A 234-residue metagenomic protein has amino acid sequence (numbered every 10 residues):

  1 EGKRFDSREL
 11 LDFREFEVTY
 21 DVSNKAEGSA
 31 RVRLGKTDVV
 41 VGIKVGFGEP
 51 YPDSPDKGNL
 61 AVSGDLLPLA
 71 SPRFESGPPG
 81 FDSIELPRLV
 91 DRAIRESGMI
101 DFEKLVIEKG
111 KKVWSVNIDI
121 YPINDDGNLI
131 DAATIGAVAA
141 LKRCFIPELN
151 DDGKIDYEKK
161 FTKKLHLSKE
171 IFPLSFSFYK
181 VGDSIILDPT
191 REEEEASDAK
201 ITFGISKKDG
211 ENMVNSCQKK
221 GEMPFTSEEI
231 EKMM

Functional and structural regions predicted by a protein language model:
E1-M234: Polyanion-binding surfaces on beta-sheet-dominated domains and ring/shell assemblies
